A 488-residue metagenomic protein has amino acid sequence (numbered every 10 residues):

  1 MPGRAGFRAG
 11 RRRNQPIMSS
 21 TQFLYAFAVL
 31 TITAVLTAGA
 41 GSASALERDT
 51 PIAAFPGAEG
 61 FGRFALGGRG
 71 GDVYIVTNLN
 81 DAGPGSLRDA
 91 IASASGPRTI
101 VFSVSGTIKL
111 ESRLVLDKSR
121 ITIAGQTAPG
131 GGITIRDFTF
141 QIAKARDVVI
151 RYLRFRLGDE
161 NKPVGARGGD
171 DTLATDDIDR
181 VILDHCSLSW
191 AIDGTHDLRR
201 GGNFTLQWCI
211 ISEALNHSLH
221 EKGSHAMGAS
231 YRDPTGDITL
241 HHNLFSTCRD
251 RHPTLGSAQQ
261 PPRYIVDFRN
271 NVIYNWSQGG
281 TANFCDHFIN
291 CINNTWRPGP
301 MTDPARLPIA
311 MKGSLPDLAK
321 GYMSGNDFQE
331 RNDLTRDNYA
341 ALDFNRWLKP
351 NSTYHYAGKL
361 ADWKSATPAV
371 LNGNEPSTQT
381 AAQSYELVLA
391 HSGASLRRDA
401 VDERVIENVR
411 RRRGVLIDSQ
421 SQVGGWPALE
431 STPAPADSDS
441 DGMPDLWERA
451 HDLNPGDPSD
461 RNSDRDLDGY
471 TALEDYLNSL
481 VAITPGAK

Functional and structural regions predicted by a protein language model:
Y25-A38: Bacterial N-terminal signal peptides
A53-I100, D460: Acidic Gly/Asp/Thr-rich repetitive segments characteristic of extracellular carbohydrate-active and adhesion proteins
R88-G96, I108-A124, I133-R151, L157-I178 (+1 more regions): Extracellular beta-strand-rich solenoid/capping regions of secreted or surface-exposed proteins that bind or remodel
R120, G125, R146-L157, D177-W190 (+6 more regions): Right-handed parallel beta-helix
Q126-T134, L153, G456-D460: Extracellular beta-strand-rich, repetitive "passenger/adhesive" scaffolds that bind or process carbohydrates
R136-F140, K162-A174, W190-L198, L219-R232 (+3 more regions): Extracellular beta-strand/beta-solenoid scaffold signature
A258-S419: Extracellular beta-rich repeat passengers
Q420-K488: Extracellular calcium-associated, cysteine-rich motifs in secreted modular proteins
